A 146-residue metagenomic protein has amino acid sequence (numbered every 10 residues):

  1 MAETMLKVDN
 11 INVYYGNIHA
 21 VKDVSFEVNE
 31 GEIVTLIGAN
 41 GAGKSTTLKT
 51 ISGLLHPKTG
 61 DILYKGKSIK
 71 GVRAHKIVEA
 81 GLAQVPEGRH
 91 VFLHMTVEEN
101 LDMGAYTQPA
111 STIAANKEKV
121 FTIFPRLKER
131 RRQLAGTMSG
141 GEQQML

Functional and structural regions predicted by a protein language model:
A2-L146: Glycine-rich phosphate-binding loops of nucleotide-dependent enzymes
